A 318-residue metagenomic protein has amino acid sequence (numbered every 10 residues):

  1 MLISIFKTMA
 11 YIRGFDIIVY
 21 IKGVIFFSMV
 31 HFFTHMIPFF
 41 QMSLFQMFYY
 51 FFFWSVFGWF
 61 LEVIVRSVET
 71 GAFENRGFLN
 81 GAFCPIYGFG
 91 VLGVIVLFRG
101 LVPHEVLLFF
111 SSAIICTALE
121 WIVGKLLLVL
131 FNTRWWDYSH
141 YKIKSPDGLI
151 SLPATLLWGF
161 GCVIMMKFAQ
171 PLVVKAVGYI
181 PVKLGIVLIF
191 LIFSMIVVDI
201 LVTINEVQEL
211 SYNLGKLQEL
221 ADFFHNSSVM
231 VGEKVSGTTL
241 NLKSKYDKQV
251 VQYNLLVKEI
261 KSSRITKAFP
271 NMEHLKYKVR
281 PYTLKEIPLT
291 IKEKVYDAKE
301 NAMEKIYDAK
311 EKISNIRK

Functional and structural regions predicted by a protein language model:
L2, I12-G14, I18-K318: Aromatic-rich, lipid-facing transmembrane alpha helices and their immediate juxtamembrane interface loops in integral
T8-A10: Ala/Thr-enriched low-complexity intrinsically disordered regions
